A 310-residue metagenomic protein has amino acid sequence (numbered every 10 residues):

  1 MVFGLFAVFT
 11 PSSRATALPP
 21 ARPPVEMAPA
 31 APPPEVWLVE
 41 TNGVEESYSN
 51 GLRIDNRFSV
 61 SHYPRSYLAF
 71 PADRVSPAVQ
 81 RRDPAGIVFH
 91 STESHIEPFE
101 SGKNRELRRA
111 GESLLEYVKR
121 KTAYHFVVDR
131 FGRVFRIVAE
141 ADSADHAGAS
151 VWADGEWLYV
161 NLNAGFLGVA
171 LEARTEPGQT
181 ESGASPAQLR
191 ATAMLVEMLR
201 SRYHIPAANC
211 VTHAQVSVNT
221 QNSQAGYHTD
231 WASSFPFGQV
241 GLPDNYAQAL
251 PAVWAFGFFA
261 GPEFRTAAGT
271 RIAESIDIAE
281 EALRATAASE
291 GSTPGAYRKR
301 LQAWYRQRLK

Functional and structural regions predicted by a protein language model:
M1-N56, E172-K310: Basic/polar, cationic surfaces and motifs that engage anionic cell-wall and phosphate/carboxylate ligands
P23-E26, A30, P34-E35, N42-V79 (+1 more regions): Active-site-adjacent loop/helix surface patches within enzyme catalytic domains that shape the substrate-binding cleft
